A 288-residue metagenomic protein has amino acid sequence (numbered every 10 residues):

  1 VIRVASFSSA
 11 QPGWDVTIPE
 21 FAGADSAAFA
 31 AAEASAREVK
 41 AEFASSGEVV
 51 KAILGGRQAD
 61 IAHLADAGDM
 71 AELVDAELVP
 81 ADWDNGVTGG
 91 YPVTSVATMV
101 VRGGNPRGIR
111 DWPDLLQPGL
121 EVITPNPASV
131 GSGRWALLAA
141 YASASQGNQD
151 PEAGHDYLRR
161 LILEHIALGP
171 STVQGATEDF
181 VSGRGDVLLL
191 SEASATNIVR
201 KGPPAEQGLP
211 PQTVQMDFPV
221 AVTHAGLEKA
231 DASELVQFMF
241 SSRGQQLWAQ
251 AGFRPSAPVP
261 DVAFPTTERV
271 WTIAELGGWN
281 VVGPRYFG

Functional and structural regions predicted by a protein language model:
V1-S129, A263: N-terminal segment of the mature folded domain
A5-F7, V101-R102, E121-G147, H165-I166 (+1 more regions): Short beta-strand->loop
P19-A27, L54-Q58, A67, V74-L78 (+10 more regions): Sec-exported extracytoplasmic/periplasmic mature domains
I53, D179-G183, V220: Hydrophobic residues within well-ordered alpha-helices
Y91-T98, Y157-I162, G169-P170, K201-S233 (+2 more regions): Periplasmic-binding protein-like
G104-R110, S129, A142-D150, A225-A232: Short helix-loop capping/hinge motifs at secondary-structure junctions, enriched in acidic/polar residues
G147-P211: Ligand-binding pocket segment of bilobal, Venus flytrap-like solute-binding proteins
A225-G288: Extracellular/periplasmic juxtamembrane helices and adjacent flexible linkers that interface with membrane partners
